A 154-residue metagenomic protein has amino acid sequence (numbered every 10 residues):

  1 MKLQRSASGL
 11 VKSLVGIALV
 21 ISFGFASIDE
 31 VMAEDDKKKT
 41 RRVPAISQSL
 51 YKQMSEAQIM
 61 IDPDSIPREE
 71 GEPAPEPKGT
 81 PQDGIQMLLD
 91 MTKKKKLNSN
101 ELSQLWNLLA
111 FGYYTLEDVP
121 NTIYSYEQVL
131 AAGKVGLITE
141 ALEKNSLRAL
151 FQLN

Functional and structural regions predicted by a protein language model:
M1-L3, A110, V129: Aromatic-residue detector
K2-I17: Bacterial N-terminal signal peptides that target proteins for export
V11, E127-Q128: Charge-rich, low-complexity amphipathic helices in intrinsically disordered tails/linkers adjacent to domains
L19, F25-E127, K134-N145: N-terminal leader/linker segments that initiate helical-solenoid repeat arrays
T115, Q152-N154: Register position in tetratricopeptide repeats
A131-K134, Q152: Short, surface-exposed, charge-dense and proline/glycine-enriched linear segments
N145-F151: Alpha-helical adaptor scaffolds
